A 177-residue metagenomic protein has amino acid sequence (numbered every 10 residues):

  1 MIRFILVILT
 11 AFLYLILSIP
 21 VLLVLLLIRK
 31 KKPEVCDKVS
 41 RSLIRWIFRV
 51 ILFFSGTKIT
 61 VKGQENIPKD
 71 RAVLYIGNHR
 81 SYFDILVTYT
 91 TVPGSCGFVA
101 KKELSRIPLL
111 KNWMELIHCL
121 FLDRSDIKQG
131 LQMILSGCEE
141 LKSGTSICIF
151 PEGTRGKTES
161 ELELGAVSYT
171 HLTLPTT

Functional and structural regions predicted by a protein language model:
I2-L27: A hydrophobic membrane-anchoring feature enriched in long, contiguous, low-charge segments that mark signal-anchor
L22-S42, F53-F54, K69-I127: Catalytic core of membrane glycerolipid acyltransferases/transacylases, capturing the structured, soluble-facing
F54-K62, Q129-L131: Short gly/ser/thr-rich secondary-structure transition/capping motifs
E65-I67: Glycine-rich helix-loop-beta junction characteristic of Rossmann-like nucleotide cofactor-binding loops
A72-L74, S146-F150: Residue-level preference for the first positions of well-ordered beta-strands
M133, L162-S168: Charged helix-capping and loop-helix junction motifs
G156-E159: Short, solvent-exposed loop/turn segments at secondary-structure junctions
T170-T176: Conserved small/polar residues in nucleotide/adenosyl-binding loops
